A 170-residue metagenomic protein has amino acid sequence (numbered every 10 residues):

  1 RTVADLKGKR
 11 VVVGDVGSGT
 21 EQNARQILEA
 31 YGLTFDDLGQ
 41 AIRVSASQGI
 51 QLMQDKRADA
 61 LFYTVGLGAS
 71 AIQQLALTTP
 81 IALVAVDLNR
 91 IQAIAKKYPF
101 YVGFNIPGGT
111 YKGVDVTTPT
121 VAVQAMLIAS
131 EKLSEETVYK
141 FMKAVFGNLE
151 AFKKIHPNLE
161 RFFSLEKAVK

Functional and structural regions predicted by a protein language model:
R1-D55, L149-E150: Bilobed "Venus flytrap"/periplasmic-binding protein-like clamshell domains and structurally analogous long
A4, R10, Q48, D115 (+2 more regions): Solvent-exposed, flexible loop/coil residues
G8-R10, P99-F100, M142-A144: Short intrinsically disordered coil segments
R10-D15, L28-F35, R57, V65 (+5 more regions): Sec/Tat-exported extracytoplasmic proteins
N23, I72-Q73, V138: Short glycine-/acidic-enriched loop or helix-start segments at secondary-structure transitions that form or flank
T34-L133: Pocket-lining segment of extracytoplasmic ligand-binding domains
T117-K170: Segments of small-molecule ligand-sensing domains
